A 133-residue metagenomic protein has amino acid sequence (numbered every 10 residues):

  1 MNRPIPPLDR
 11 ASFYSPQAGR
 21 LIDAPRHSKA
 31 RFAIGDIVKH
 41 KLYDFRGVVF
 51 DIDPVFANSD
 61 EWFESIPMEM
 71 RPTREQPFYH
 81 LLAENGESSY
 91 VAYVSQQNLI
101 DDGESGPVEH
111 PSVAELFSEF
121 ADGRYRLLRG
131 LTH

Functional and structural regions predicted by a protein language model:
M1-I37, Y43-R46, D53-F56, G130-H133: Mixed-charge, Lys/Arg-rich low-complexity intrinsically disordered regions
A24, I37, V48, P54 (+3 more regions): Alpha-helical protein-protein interaction elements
K39, V48, H80-L82: Beta-strand cores of modular interaction/reader domains in eukaryotic scaffold and signaling proteins, especially PDZ
F50-D51, D60: Short, glycine/acidic-enriched capping/hinge loops at junctions between secondary-structure elements
F56-S65: Short, solvent-exposed secondary-structure boundary/capping segments
I66-P72: Short proline/glycine-enriched turn/loop segments at secondary-structure junctions
P72-H133: Intrinsically disordered, low-complexity, charged/polar segments
